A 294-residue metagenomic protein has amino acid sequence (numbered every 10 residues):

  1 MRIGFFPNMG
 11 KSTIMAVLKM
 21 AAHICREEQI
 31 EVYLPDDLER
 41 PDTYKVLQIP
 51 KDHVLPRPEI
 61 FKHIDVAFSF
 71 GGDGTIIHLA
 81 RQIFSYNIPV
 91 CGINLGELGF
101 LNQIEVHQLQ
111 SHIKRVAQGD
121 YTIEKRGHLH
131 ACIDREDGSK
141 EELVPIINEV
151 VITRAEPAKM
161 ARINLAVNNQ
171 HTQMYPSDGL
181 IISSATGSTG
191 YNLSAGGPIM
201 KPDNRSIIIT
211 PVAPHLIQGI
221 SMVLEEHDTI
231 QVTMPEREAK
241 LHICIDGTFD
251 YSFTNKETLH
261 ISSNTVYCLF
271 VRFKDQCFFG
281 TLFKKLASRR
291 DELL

Functional and structural regions predicted by a protein language model:
M1-V66, H107-T122, C132-V144: ATP/NTP phosphate-donor binding region
G10, D73-T75, L98, T186-S188: Short glycine-rich anion-binding loops that position phosphate/pyrophosphate groups of nucleotides and phosphorylated
I14-M15, G74-L79, T189-S194: Short glycine/serine/threonine-rich phosphate/pyrophosphate-binding segments that cradle anionic phosphate groups
S69-D73, R81-Q82: N-terminal glycine-rich "phosphate-gripper" loop used for MgATP/nucleotide binding and carboxylate activation
H78, Q82-L95, F100: Gly/Ser-rich helix-loop-strand patches that form or flank binding pockets for ribonucleotide-derived cofactors
E97-D178: Catalytic core of DAGKc-family lipid kinases
I152, N168-H171, G219-L294: ATP/nucleoside-binding phosphotransfer catalytic cores, i.e., glycine-rich phosphate-binding loops
Q170-Q218: Gly/Ser/Thr-rich active-site loops/lids in small-molecule metabolic enzymes that frequently grip phosphoryl groups
